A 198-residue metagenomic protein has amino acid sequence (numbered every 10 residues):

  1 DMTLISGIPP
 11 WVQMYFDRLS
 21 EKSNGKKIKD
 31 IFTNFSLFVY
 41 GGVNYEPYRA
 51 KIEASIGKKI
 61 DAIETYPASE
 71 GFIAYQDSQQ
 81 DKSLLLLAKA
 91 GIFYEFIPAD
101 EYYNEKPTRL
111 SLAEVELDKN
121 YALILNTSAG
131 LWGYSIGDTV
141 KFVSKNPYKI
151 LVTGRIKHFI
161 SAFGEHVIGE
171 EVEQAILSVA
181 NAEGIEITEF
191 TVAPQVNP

Functional and structural regions predicted by a protein language model:
D1-P198: Active-site glycine/GP-rich loop and adjacent strand/helix microenvironment that borders small-molecule binding pockets
